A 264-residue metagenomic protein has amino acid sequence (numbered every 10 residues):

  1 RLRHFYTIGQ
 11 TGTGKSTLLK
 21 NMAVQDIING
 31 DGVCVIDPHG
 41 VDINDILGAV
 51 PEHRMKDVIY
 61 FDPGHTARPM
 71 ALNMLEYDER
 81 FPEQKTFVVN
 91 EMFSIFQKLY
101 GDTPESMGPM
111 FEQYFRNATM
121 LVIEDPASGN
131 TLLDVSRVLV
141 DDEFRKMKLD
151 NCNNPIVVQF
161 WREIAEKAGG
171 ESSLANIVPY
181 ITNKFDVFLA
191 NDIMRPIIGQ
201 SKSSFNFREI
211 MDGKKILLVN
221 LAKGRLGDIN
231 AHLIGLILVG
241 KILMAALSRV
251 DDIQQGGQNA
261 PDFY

Functional and structural regions predicted by a protein language model:
H4-Y6: Walker A (P-loop) ATP-phosphate-binding motif of ABC ATPase nucleotide-binding domains
I8-T13, L18-Y264: P-loop NTPase motor domains
